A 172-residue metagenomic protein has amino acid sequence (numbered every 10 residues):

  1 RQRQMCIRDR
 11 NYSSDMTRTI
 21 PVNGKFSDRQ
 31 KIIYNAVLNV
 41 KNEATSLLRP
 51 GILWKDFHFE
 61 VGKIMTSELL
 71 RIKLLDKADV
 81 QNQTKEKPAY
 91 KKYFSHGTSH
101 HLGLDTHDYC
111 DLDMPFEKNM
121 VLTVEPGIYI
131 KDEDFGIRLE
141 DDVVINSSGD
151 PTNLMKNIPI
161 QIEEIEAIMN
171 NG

Functional and structural regions predicted by a protein language model:
R1-G172: Active-site neighborhoods and metal-handling regions in enzymes and metal-associated proteins
